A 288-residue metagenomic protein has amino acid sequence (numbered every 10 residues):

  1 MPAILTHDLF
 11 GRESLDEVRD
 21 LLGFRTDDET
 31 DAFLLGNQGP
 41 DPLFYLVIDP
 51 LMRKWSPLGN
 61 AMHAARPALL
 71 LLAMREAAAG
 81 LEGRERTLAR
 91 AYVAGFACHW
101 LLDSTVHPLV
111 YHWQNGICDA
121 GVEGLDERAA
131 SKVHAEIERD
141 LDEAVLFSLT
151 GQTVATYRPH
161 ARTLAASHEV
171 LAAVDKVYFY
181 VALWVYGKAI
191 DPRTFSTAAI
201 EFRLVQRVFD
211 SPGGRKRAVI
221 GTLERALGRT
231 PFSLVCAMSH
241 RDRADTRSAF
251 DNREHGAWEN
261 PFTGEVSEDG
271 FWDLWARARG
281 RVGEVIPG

Functional and structural regions predicted by a protein language model:
M1-G95, W100-G288: N-terminal leader/auxiliary helical segments
